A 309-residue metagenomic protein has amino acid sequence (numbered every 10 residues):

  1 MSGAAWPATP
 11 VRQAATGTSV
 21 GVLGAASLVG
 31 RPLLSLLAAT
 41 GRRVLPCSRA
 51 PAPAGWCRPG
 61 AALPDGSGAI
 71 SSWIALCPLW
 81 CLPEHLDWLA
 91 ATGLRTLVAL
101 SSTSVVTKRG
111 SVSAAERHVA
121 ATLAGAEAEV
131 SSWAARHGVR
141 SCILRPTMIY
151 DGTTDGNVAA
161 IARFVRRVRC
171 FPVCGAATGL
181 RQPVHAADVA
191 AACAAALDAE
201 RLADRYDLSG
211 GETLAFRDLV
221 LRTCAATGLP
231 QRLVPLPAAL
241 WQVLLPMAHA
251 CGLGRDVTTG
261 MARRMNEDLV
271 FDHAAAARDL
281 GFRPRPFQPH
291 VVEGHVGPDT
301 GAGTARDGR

Functional and structural regions predicted by a protein language model:
T18-A39: N-terminal Rossmann NAD(P)H-binding glycine-rich loop of SDR-like oxidoreductase domains
R42-R49: Conserved glycine-rich Rossmann-like NAD(P)H-binding loop of the short-chain dehydrogenase/reductase
P51-L94, A99, T103-A114: NAD(P)H-binding glycine-rich loop region in Rossmannoid oxidoreductase-like domains and their noncatalytic homologs
V105, I149, V189: Conserved sequence/active-site signature of Rossmann-fold short-chain dehydrogenase/reductase
R117-C142, A159: Active-site Tyr-X1-5-Lys
T147-T154, G175-V184, G210-E212: Glycine-rich "substrate-gating" loop/helix at the edge of Rossmann-like oxidoreductase active sites
R163-V184, A196: A conserved pocket-lining segment of Rossmann-fold NAD(P)-dependent short-chain dehydrogenase/reductase
A196-V257, H273, R278-R309: Mid/C-terminal beta-alpha module of Rossmann-like enzyme folds, strongest in SDR-family dehydrogenases/epimerases
